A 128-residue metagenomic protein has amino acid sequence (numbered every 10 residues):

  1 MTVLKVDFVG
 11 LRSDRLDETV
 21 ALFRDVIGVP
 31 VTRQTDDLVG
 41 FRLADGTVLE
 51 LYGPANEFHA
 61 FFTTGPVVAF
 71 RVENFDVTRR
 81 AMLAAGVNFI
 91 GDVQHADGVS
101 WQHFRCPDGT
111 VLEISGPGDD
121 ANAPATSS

Functional and structural regions predicted by a protein language model:
M1-T2, R79, L83-S128: Vicinal oxygen chelate
M1-V20, P66-V68, G118-S128: N-terminal beta-strand motif that seeds the catalytic metal site of vicinal oxygen chelate
L4, G10-L49: Core segments of cupin and vicinal oxygen chelate
K5-S13, V39-L43, H59-A85, S100-R105 (+1 more regions): Vicinal oxygen chelate
E18-A21, D25, D76-A84, N88: Replace "anionic and nucleotidyl ligands
D25, T35, T64, A96-G98: Residues that act as N-cap/strand-start positions at coil-to-secondary-structure junctions
I27-T32, A69-R71, G91-Q94: Short linear motifs in intrinsically disordered
P30-T63, V111-P117: Conserved short beta-strand elements that form part of the metal-binding/catalytic scaffold of enzyme active sites
